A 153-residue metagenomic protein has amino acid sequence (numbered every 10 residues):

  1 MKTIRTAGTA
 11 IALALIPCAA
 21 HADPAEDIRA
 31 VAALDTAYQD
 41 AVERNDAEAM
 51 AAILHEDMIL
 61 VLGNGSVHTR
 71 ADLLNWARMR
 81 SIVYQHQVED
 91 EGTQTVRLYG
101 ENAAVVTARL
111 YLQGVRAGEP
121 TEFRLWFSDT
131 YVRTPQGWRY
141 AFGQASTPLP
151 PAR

Functional and structural regions predicted by a protein language model:
M1-G8: Bacterial N-terminal signal peptides that target proteins for export
G8-P17: Bacterial N-terminal signal peptides
A20-P24: Boundary at the C-terminal end of the N-terminal hydrophobic targeting segment
E26-A32, D46-N102, E119-F123, L149: A solvent-exposed, acidic/Ser-Thr-rich amphipathic alpha-helical stretch
Y38, N45-D46: Short helix-adjacent coil turns
L54, N64, A108-L110, D129 (+1 more regions): A mature extracytoplasmic/lumenal domain signature
N102-L112: A short hydrophobic beta-strand element
R124-P151: Short beta-strand edge/turn micro-motifs at domain boundaries
